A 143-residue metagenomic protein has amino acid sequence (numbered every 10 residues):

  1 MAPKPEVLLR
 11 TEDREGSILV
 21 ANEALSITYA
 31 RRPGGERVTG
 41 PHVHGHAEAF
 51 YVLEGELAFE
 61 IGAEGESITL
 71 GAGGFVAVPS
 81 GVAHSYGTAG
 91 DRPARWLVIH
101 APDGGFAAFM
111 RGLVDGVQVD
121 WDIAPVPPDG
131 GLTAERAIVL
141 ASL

Functional and structural regions predicted by a protein language model:
M1-T28, P33, T39-G40, V114-L143: A short, N-terminal "cap"/entry segment at the start of jelly-roll beta-barrel domains of the cupin/DSBH fold
I18-V20, V38-H44, I61, I68-T69 (+1 more regions): Short histidine-centered beta-strand/loop micro-motifs that create catalytic or ligand/metal-coordination sites
A30-R32, V43-F59, I99-A101: Short, conserved beta-strand element in jelly-roll/cupin
E64-S80: Short acidic-glycine-tyrosine-enriched beta hairpin
A72, S80-A107: Ligand-binding loop in jelly-roll beta-barrel domains
I99-I123: A hydrophobic/aromatic-rich effector-binding and dimerization subdomain of bacterial HTH-type transcriptional regulators
